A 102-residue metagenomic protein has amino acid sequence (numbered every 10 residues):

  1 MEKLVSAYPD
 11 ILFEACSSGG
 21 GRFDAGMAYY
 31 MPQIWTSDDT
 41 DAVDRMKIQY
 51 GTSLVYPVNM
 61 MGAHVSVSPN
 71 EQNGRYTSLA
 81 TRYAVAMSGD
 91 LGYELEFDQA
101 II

Functional and structural regions predicted by a protein language model:
E2-D98: Glycan-recognition surfaces
A100-I102: Short, intrinsically disordered, charge-balanced linker/junction segments flanking boundaries in proteins
